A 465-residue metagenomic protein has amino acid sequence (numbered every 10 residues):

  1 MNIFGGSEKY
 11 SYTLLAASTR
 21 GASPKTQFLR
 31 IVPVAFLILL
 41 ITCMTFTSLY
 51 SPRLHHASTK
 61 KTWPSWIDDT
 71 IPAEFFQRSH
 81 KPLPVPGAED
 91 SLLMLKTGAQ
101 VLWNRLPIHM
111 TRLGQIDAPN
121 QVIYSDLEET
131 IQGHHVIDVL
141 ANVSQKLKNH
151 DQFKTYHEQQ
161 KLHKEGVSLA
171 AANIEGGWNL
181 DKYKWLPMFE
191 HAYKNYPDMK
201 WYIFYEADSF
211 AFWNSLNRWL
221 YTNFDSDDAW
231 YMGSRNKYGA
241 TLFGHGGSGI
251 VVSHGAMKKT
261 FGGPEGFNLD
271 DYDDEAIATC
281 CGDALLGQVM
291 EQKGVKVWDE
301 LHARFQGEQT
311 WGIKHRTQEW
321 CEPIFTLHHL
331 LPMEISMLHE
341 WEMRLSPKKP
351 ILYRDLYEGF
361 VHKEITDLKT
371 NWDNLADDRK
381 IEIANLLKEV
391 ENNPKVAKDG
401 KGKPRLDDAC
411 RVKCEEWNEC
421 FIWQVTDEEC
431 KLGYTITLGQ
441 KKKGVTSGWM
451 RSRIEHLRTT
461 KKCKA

Functional and structural regions predicted by a protein language model:
I3-T70, A278-A465: C-terminal catalytic/acceptor-binding lobe
F75-R78, V101-L113: Short, well-formed alpha-helical segments that are part of the catalytic scaffolds of diverse glycosyltransferases
A88, I108-N120: Short, acidic, metal-binding catalytic loop of nucleotide-sugar glycosyltransferases
D90, L102-L106, K182-F189, M199 (+8 more regions): Generic preference for well-ordered alpha-helical elements
L92-Q100: A conserved hydrophobic helix/loop-capping motif in glycosyltransferases and polysaccharide synthases
D126-M199: Active-site-proximal specificity loops/subdomain of glycosyltransferases
W201, S209-Q288, Q292, K296 (+4 more regions): Conserved catalytic core of nucleotide-sugar-dependent glycosyltransferases
